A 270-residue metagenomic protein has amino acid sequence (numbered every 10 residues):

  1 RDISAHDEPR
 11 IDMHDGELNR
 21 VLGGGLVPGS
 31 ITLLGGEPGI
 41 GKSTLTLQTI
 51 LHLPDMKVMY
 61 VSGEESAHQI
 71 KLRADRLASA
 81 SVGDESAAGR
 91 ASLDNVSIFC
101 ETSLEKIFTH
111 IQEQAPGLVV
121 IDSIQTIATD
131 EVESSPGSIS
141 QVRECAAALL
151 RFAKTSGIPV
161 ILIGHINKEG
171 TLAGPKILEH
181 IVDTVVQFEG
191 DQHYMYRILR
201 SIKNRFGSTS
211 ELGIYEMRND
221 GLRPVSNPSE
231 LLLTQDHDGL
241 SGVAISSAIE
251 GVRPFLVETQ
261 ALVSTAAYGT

Functional and structural regions predicted by a protein language model:
R1-S4, A80, Q112-Q114, Q125 (+2 more regions): Conserved P-loop NTPase
D2-G16: N-terminal pre-Walker A segment at the start of P-loop NTPase domains
G23-P28: Phosphate-binding P-loop
G29, E37-I40, T44-T49, L53-A148 (+1 more regions): Conserved inter-motif catalytic segment of the P-loop NTP-binding fold
L34: Hydrophobic anchor at the beta1->P-loop junction of P-loop NTPases
E64, S123, I163-N167, D191 (+1 more regions): A short beta-strand-to-loop transition that corresponds to the Sensor-1 phosphate-sensing loop of AAA+ P-loop ATPases
S140-I161, H165, I181-Q192: Substrate-engagement module of ASCE P-loop NTPases
T171-I181: Short regulatory helix/loop adjacent to the ATP-binding pocket of P-loop NTPases
